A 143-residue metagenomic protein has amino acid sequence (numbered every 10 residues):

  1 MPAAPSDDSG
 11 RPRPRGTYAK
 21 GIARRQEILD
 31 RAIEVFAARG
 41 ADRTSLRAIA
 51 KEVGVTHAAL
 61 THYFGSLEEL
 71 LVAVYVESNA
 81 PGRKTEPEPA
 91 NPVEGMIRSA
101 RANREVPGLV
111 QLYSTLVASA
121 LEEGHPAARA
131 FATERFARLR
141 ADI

Functional and structural regions predicted by a protein language model:
M1-A23: N-terminal intrinsically disordered/low-complexity leader segments
A4, E123-H125, F136-I143: Hydrophobic alpha-helical bundle segments that form small-molecule/ligand-binding pockets
G10-Y18, R98-S99, H125, R129: A short, mixed-charge helix-start or loop-turn motif at secondary-structure junctions
G21, Y75, N79, R129-R140: Amphipathic, non-transmembrane alpha-helical scaffold segments
A23-E27, R31-E69, A73: Helix-turn-helix
E27, R31-A38, T85, L112-T115 (+1 more regions): Solvent-exposed, amphipathic alpha-helical segments
A73, R83-Y113: Hydrophobic alpha-helical connector segments
E105-T133: Amphipathic alpha-helical segments used for helix-helix packing
